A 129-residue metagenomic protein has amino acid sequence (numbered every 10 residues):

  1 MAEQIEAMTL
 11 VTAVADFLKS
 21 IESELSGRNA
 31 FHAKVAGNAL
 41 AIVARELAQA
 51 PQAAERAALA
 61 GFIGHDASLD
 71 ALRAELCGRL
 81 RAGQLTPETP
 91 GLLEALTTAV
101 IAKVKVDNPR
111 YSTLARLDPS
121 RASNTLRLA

Functional and structural regions predicted by a protein language model:
Q4-D16, N29, R56-A129: C-terminal amphipathic alpha-helical interaction region
A15-L47: N-terminal interaction modules that seed assembly of large macromolecular complexes
N38-A48, A67, V100-V104: Short alpha-helix boundary/capping elements
A48-Q49, A95: Generic secondary-structure boundary signal with a strong preference for alpha-helix termini
P51-A54: Extended, charged alpha-helical coiled-coil/arm scaffolds that mediate oligomerization and mechanical coupling in large
